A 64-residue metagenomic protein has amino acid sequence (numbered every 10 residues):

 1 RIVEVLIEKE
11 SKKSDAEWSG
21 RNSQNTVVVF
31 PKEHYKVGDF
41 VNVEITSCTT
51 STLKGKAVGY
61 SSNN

Functional and structural regions predicted by a protein language model:
R1-N64: Terminal RNA-binding accessory module
